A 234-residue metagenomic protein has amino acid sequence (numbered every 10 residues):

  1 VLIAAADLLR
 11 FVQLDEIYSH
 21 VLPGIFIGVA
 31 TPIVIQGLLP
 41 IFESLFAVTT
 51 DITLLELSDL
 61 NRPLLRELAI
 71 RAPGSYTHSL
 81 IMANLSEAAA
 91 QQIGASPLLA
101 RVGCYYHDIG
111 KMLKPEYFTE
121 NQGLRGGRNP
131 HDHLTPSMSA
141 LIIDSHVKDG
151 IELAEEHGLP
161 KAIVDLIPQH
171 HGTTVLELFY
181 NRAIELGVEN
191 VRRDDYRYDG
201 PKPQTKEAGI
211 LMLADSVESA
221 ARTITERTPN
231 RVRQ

Functional and structural regions predicted by a protein language model:
V1-P23: Transmembrane helix-loop junctions at the membrane interface of multipass transporters and ion channels
L2-I3, I27-T31, I35, L39 (+1 more regions): Alpha-helical transmembrane segments of multipass membrane proteins
A6-F11, P32-L55: Juxtamembrane or sensor-core-proximal signal-transducing alpha helices that couple sensory domains to cytosolic
D15-Q36, E207: Pore-lining and gate-forming transmembrane alpha-helices of multi-pass membrane transport proteins
V34-G37, L60-L65, D144-S145: Short, highly charged low-complexity linear segments
A47-R66, D108: Juxtamembrane inter-helical linkers in multi-pass membrane proteins
L65-P229: Divalent metal-dependent catalytic cores for phosphoryl transfer on phosphate-bearing substrates
R231-Q234: Short, intrinsically disordered, charge-balanced linker/junction segments flanking boundaries in proteins
